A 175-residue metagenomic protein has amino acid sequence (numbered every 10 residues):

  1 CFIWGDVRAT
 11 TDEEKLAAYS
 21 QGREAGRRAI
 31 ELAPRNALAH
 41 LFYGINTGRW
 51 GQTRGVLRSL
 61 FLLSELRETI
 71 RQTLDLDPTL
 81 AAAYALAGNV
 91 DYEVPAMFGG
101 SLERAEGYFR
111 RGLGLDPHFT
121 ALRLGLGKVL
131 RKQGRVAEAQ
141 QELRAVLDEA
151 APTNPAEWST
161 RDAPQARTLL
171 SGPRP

Functional and structural regions predicted by a protein language model:
I3, F42, R49, L86 (+2 more regions): "A position-specific structural signal for the A-helix of alpha-solenoid helical repeats
I3-D12, R49-R58, V90-G99, K132-G134 (+2 more regions): Short coil/turn linking the two alpha-helices of tandem helical-hairpin repeats
T10-E24, R54-R71, M97-R111, G134-E142: Structural signature of tandem alpha-helical TPR/SEL1-like repeats, specifically the intra-repeat loop/turn
A29, Q72-T73, R111-G112, A145-V146: Canonical positions in the second alpha-helix
K132, V136-P175: Terminal, low-structured helical/coil segments at or just beyond the last alpha-helical repeat
